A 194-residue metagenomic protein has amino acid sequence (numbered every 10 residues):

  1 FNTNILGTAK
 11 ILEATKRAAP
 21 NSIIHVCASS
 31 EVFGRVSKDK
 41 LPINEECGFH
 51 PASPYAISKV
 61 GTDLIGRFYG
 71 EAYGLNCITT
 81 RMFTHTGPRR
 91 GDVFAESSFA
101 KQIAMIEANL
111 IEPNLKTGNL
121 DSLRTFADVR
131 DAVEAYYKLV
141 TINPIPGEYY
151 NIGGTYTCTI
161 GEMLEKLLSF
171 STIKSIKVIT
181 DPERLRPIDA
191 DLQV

Functional and structural regions predicted by a protein language model:
F1-E13, R17-I23, E31-T79, T84-T86 (+1 more regions): Catalytic helix-loop patch of NAD(P)-dependent Rossmann-fold dehydrogenases
T3-L6, E46, S53, R90 (+4 more regions): Residue-level signal for the nucleotide or nucleotide-sugar donor/cofactor binding architecture
I23-A28, I78-T84, K116, T125-F126 (+1 more regions): Structural signature of the Rossmann-like NAD(P)-dependent dehydrogenase/reductase core
D39-L41, D92-Q102, L167: A glycine/serine/threonine-rich, flexible loop-to-helix segment that serves as the NAD(P) cofactor-binding "lid"
C47, R81, S98, D131 (+1 more regions): Ca2+-coordinating acidic residues in Ca2+-binding motifs
G61, I65, Y69, F99 (+2 more regions): Hydrophobic alpha-helix immediately C-terminal to the catalytic Tyr-X-X-X-Lys motif of short-chain
I103-V194: C-terminal substrate-binding subdomain of Rossmann-fold SDR/epimerase-dehydratase oxidoreductases
